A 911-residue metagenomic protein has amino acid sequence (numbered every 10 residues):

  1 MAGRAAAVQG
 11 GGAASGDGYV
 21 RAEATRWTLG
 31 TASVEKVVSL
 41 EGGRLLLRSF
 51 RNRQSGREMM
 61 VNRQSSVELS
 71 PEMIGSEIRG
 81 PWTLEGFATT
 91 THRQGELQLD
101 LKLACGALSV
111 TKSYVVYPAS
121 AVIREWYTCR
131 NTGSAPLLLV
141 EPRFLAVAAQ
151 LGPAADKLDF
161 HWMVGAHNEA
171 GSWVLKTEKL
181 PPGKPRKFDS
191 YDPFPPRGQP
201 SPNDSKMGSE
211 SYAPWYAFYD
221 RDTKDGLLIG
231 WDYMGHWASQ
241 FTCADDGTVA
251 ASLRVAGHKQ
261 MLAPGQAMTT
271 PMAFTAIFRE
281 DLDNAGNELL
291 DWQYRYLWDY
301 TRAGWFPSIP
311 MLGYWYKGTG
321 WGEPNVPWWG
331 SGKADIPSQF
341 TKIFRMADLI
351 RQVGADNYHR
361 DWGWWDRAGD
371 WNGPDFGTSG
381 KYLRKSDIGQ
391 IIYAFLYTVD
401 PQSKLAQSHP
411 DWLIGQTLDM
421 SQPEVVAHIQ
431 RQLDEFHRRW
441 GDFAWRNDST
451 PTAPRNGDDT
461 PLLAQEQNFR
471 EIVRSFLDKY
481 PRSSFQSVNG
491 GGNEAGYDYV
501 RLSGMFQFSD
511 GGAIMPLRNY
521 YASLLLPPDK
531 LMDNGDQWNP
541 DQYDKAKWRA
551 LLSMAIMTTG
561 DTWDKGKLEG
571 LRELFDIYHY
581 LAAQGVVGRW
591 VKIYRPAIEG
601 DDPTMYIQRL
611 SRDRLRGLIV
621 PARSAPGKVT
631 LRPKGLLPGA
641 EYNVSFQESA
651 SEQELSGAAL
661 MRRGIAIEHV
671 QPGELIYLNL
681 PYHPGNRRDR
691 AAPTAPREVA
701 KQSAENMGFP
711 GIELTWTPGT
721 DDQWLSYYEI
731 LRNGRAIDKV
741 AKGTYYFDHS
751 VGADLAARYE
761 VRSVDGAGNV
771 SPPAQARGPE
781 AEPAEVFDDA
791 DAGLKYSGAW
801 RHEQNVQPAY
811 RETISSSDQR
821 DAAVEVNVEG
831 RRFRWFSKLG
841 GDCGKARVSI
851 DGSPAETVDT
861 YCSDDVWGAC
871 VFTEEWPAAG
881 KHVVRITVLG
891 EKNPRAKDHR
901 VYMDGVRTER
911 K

Functional and structural regions predicted by a protein language model:
V8-L29, V34, L46-D246, A256 (+2 more regions): Polysaccharide-binding surfaces and accessory modules of carbohydrate-active proteins
W27, T31-A32, F50, Q266 (+2 more regions): Active-site-proximal substrate-binding groove within the catalytic cores of carbohydrate-active enzymes
G320-Q339, G389-E435, R439: Active-site-adjacent "subsite" loops/lids of carbohydrate-active enzymes
R687-Q723, N769-A781: Pro/Thr/Ser/Gly-rich low-complexity, intrinsically disordered linker/stalk tracts
G719-N733, G840-A846: Solvent-exposed loop/turn segments flanking beta-strands in beta-repeat/beta-sandwich domains
Y727-D754: Recognizes extended acidic, P/S/T-rich segments that occur within or adjacent to Ig-like beta-sandwich modules
D748-N769: Beta-strand-rich modules
D754, G778-K911: Glycan-recognition surfaces in beta-rich domains, encompassing non-catalytic CBMs and lectin-like receptor-binding
